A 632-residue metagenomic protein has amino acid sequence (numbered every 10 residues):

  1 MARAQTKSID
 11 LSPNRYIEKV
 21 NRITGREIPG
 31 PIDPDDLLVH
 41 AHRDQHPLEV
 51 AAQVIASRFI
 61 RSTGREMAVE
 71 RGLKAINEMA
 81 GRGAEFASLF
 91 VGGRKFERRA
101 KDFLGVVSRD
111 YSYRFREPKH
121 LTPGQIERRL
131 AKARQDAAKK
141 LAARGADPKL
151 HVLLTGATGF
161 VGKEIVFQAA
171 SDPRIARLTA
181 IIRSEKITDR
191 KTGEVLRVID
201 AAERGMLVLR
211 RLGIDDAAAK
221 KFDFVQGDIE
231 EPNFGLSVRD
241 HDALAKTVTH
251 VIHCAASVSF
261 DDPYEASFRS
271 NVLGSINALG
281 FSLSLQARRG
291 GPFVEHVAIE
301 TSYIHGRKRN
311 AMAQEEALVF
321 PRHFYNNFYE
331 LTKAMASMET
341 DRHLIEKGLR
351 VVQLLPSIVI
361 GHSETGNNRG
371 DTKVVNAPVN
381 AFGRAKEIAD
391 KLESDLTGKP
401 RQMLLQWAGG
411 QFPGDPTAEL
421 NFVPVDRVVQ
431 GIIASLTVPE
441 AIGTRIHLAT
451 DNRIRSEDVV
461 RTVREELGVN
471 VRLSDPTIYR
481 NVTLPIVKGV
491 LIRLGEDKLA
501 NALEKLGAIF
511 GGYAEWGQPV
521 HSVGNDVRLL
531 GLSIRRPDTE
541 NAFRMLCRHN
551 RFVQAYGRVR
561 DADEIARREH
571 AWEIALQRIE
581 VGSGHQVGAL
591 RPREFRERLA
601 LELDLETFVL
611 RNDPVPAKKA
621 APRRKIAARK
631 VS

Functional and structural regions predicted by a protein language model:
G81, E85-K132, H151, D172 (+1 more regions): Amphipathic terminal alpha-helices
R99-H250, C254, Y264, R289-G290 (+3 more regions): N-terminal Rossmann/SDR dinucleotide-binding element
I175, G361-V375, S435-I446: Glycine/proline-rich active-site loop of Rossmann-fold NAD(P)-dependent oxidoreductases
H250-A255, D261-R269, L273-F328, I345 (+3 more regions): Conserved Rossmann-fold NAD(P)-dependent oxidoreductase catalytic core, especially the SDR/UDP-sugar
H343-L420, V425-Q430: NAD(P)-dependent short-chain dehydrogenase/reductase
P356-E364, F412-E419, L436, I446-I454 (+2 more regions): Glycine-rich Rossmann NAD(P)(H)-binding loop
A385-D415, V482-I534, I574-Q577: A hydrophobic C-terminal alpha-helical subdomain
F422, G431-K505, N550, G557 (+1 more regions): Mid/C-terminal beta-alpha module of Rossmann-like enzyme folds, strongest in SDR-family dehydrogenases/epimerases
